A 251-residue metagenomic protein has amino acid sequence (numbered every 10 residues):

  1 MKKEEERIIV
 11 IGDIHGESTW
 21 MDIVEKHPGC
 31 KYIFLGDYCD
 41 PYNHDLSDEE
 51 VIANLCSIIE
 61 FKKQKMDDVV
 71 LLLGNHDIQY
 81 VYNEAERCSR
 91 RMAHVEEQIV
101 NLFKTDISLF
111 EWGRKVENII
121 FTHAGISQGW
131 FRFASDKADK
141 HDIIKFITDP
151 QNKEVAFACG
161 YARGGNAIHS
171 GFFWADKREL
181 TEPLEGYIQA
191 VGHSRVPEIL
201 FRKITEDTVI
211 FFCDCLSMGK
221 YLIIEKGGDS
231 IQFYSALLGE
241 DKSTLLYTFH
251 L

Functional and structural regions predicted by a protein language model:
M1-I9, R114-F121, T208: Beta-strand-turn-beta hairpins that frame and shape the catalytic cleft of phosphate-ester-processing enzymes
V10-G12, Y32-G36, V70-N75, F121-T122 (+2 more regions): Active-site neighborhood of phospho(di)ester-bond hydrolases with catalytic His/Asp-centered motifs
I11, G16-L102: Core catalytic region of metal-dependent phosphoesterases/phosphodiesterases, especially metallo-beta-lactamase-like
I11-I14, L109-K115: Structured catalytic-domain cores with a bias toward divalent-metal coordination
H15-W20, D40-Y42, H76-Y82, S127-G129 (+3 more regions): Active-site environment of divalent metal-dependent phosphoester hydrolases
H94-E97, E111, K115-E185: Active-site-proximal loop/helix segment associated with metal-binding centers of metalloenzymes
A175-A236: Conserved beta-sheet core of the metallophosphoesterase superfamily
I231-L251: MPN/JAMM (Mov34/JAB) isopeptidase/deubiquitinase module and associated MPN-bearing subunits/adaptors in ubiquitin
